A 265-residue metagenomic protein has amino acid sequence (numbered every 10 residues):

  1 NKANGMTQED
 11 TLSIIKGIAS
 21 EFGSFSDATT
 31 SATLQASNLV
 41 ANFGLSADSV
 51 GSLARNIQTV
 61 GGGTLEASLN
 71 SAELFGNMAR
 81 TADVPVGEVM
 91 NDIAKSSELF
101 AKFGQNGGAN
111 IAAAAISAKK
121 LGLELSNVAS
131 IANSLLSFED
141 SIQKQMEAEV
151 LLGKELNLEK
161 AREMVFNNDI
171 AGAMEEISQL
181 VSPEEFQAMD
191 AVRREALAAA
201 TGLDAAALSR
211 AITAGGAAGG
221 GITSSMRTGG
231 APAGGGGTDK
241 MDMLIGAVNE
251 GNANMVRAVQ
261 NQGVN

Functional and structural regions predicted by a protein language model:
N1-N91, E98-A112, K119-S130, S137-L158 (+2 more regions): A short, structural motif
N4-G5, I14-K16, A32, S49 (+5 more regions): Secondary-structure boundary/capping motif
S97, M174-I177: Short amphipathic alpha-helical coiled-coil/interface segments
E176-N265: GSAT-biased (Gly/Ser/Ala/Thr-rich) low-complexity helical/flexible tracts used as stalks/linkers
